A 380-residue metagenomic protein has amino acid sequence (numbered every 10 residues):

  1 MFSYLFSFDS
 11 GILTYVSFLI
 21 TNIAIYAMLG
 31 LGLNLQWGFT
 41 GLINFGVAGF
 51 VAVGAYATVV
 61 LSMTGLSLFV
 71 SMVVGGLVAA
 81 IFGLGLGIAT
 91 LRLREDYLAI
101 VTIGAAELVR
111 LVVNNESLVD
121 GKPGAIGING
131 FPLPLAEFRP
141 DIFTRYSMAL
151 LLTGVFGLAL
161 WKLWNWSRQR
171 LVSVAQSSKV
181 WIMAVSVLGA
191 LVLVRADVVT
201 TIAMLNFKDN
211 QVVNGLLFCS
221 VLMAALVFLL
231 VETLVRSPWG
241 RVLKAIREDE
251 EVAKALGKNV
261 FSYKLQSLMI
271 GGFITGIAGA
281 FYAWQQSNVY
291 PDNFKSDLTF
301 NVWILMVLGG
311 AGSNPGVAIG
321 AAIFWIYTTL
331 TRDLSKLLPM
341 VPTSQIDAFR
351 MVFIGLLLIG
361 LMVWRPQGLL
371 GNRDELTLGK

Functional and structural regions predicted by a protein language model:
M1-K380: Transmembrane alpha-helices and adjacent helix-loop boundaries
